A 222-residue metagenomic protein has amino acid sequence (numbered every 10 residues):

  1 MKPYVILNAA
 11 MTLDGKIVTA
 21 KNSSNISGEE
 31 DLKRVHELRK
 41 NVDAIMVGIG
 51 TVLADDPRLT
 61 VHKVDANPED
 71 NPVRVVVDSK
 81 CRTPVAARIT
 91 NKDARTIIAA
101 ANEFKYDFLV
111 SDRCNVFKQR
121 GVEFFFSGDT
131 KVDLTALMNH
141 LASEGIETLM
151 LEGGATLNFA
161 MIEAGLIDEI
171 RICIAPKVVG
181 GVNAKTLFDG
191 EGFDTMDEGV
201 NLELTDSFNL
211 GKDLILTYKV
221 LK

Functional and structural regions predicted by a protein language model:
M1-K222: Enzymes that bind and transform nitrogen-containing heteroaromatic metabolites
